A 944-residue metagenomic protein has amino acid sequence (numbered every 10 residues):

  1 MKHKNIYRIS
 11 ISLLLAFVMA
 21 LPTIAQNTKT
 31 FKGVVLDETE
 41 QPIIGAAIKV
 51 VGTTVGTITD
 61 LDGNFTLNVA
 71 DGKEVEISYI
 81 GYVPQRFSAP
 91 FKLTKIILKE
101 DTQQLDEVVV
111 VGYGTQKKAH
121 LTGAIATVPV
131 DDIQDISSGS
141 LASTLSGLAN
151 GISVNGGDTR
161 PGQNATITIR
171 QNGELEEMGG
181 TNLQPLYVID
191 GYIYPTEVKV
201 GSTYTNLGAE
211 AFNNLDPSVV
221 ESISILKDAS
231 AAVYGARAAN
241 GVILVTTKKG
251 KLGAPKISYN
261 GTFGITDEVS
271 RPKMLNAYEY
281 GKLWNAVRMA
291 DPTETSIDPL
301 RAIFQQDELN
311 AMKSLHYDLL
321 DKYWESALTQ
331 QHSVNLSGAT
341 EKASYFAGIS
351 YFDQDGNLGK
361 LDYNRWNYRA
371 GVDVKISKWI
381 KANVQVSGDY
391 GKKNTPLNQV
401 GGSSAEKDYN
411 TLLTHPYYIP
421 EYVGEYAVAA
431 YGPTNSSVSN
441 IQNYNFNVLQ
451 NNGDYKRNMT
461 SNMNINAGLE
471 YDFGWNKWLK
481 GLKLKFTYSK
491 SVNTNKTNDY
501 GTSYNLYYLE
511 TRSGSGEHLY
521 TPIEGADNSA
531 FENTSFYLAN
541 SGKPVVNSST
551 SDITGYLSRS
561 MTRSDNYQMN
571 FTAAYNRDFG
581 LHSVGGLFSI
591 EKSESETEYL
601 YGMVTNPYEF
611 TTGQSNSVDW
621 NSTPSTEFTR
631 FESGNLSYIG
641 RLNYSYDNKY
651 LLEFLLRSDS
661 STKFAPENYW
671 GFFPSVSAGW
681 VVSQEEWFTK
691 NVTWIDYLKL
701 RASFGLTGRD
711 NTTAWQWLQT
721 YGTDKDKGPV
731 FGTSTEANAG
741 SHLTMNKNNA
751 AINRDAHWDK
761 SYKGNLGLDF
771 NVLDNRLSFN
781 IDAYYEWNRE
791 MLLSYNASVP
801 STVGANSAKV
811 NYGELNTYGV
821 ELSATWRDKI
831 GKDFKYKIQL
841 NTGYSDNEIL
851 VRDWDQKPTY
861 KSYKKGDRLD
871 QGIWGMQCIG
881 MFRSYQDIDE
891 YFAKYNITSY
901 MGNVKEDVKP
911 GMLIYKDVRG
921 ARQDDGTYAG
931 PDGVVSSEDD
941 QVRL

Functional and structural regions predicted by a protein language model:
K2-R369, K381-N383, S387-D389, G402 (+5 more regions): Short, small/polar-rich motifs associated with maturation and membrane association, primarily at protein termini
I44, E197, D267, N394 (+4 more regions): Active-site-proximal flexible loops/turns
L121, V154-A209, A290-Y351, D355 (+6 more regions): Contiguous N-terminal and early-domain "leader" segments and peripheral loops that mark the onset or edge of a domain
M178, E197, Y234, D267-V269 (+5 more regions): Short helix/loop capping segments that flank catalytic or ligand/cofactor-binding pockets
S258-M312, G514, Q716, T723-G728 (+2 more regions): Conserved small-residue
Q330, R365, G371-I380, Q385-Y390 (+4 more regions): Extracellular/periplasmic, surface-exposed regions of secreted and cell-surface proteins
Y504-N505: Long, charge-rich C-terminal accessory regions
